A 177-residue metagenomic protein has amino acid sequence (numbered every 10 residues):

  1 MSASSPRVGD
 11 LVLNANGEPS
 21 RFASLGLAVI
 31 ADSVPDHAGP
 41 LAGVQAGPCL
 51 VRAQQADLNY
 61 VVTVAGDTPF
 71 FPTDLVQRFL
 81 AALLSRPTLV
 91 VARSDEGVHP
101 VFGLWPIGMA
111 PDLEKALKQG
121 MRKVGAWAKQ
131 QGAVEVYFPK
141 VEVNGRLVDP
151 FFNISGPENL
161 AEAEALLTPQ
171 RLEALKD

Functional and structural regions predicted by a protein language model:
M1-P150, A161-L175: Nucleotide and nucleotide-moiety/phosphate-recognizing core
S155: Active-site rim beta-loop-alpha module in soluble metabolic enzymes
E158: Conserved active-site and cofactor/substrate-binding residues in soluble primary-metabolism enzymes
